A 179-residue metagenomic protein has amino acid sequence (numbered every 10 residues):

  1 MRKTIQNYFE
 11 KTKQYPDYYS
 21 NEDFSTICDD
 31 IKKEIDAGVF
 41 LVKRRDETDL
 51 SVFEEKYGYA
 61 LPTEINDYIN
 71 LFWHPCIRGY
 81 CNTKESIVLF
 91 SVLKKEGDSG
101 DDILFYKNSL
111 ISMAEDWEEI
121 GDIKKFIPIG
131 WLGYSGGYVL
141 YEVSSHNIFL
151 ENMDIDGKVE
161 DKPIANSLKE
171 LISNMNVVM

Functional and structural regions predicted by a protein language model:
M1-Y134: A surface-exposed partner-binding patch
E64, F90-E96, V143, S167 (+2 more regions): Surface-exposed loop/turn and secondary-structure junction residues enriched for glycine/proline
G133-G136, I155-G157: Short Gly/Pro-enriched loop/turn and capping motifs at secondary-structure junctions
G137-E142: Short, surface-exposed beta-strand/loop micro-motifs that present aromatic residues
S145-N152: Short aromatic-glycine-(Arg/Gly/Cys) micro-motifs in beta-strand/loop hairpins
D154-D156, E160-M179: Compact, glycine/acidic-enriched structural inserts
